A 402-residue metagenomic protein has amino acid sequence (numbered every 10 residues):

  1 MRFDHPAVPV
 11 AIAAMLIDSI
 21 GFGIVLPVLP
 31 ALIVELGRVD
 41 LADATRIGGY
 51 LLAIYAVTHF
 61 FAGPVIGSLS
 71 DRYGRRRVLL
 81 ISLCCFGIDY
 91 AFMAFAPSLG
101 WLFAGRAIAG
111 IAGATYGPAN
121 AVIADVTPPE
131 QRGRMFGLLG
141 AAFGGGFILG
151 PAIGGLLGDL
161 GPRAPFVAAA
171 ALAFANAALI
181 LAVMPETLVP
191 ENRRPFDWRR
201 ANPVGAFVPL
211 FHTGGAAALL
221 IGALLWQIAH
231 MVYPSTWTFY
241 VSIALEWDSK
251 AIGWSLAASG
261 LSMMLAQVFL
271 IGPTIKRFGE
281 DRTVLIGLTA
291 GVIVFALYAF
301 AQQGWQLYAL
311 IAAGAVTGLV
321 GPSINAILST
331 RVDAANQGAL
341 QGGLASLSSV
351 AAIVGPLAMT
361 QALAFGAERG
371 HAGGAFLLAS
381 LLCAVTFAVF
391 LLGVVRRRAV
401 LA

Functional and structural regions predicted by a protein language model:
M1-D4, P185-G222: Juxtamembrane intracellular "pre-TM" segments in multi-pass secondary transporters
V28-T45, S235-A251: Short amphipathic helix-loop junctions that connect adjacent transmembrane helices in Major Facilitator Superfamily/SLC
A42, G158-A171, Q361-C383: A membrane-interface helix-boundary motif in multi-pass transporters
F60-P97: Conserved MFS/SLC helix-loop-helix module at the cytosolic interface between two early adjacent transmembrane helices
A62-G74, A266-E280, L363: Helix-to-loop junctions at the C-terminal end of transmembrane segments in multipass secondary transporters
G105-G144: Cytoplasmic helix-loop-helix junction between adjacent transmembrane helices in 12-TM secondary transporters
A177-V183, L377-A402: Multi-pass alpha-helical transporter architecture, strongest for 12-TM Major Facilitator/SLC carriers used
D281-I324: C-terminal transmembrane helical hairpin of 12-TM major facilitator-type secondary transporters
